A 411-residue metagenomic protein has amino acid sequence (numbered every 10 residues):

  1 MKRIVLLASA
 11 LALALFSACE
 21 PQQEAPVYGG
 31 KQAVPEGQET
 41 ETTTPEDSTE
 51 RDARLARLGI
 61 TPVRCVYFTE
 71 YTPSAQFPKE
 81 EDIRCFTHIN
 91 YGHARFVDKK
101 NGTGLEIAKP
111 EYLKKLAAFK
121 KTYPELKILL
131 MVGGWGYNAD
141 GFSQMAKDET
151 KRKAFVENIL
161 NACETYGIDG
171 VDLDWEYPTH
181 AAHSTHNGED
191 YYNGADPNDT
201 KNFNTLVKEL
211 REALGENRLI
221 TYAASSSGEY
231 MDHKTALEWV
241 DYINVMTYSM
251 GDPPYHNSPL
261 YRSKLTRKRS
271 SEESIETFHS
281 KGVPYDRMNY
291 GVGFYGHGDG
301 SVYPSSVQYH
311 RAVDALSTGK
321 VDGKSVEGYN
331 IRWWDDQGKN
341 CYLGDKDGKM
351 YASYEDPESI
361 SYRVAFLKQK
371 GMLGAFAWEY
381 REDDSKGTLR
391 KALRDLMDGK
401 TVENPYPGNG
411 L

Functional and structural regions predicted by a protein language model:
K2-A8, S226: Sec-dependent signal peptide recognition, specifically the positively charged N-region followed immediately by
L15-A18: C-terminal motif of bacterial Sec signal peptides marking the signal peptidase cleavage site
E20-Q22: Bacterial signal peptide processing site
G29-K31, E36-E41, P45-C163, P405-L411: Glycan-recognition patch characteristic of GH18 chitinases/ENGases and related GlcNAc/peptidoglycan-binding proteins
R54-L58, L113-L129, G133-G134, F203-R218 (+3 more regions): Surface-exposed amphipathic alpha-helices with a cationic face
I89, L130, L173, I243 (+3 more regions): Conserved, mostly hydrophobic/aromatic
D98-E111, E157, P178-V321: Substrate-binding surface in catalytic domains of secreted glycosidases
V132, R287-F366, K391-L411: Glycan-binding loop/region signatures in secreted carbohydrate-active enzymes
